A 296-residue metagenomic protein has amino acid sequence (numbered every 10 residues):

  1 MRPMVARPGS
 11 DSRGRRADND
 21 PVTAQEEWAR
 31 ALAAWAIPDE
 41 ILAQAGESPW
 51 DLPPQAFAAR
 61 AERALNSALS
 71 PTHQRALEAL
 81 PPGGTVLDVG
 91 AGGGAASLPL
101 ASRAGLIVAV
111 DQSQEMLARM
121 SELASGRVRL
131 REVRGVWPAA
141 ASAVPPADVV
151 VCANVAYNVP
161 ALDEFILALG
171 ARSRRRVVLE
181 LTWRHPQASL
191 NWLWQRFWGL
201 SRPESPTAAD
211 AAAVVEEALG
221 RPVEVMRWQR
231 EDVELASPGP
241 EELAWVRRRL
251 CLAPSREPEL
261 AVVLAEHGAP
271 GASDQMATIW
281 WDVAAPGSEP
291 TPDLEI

Functional and structural regions predicted by a protein language model:
R7-L80: Conserved class I S-adenosyl-L-methionine
G84-G92: Conserved class I S-adenosyl-L-methionine
G93-A139: Class I SAM-dependent methyltransferase SAM/SAH-binding core
V149-A161: A short SAM/SAH-binding and catalytic strip from SAM-dependent methyltransferases
D163-V178: A short glycine-rich, Lys/Arg-flanked "PGG" loop and its adjoining helix->strand segment in the class I
R176-P203: Conserved class I S-adenosyl-L-methionine
P203-L219: Short alpha-helix
E224-I296: Conserved Class I S-adenosyl-L-methionine
